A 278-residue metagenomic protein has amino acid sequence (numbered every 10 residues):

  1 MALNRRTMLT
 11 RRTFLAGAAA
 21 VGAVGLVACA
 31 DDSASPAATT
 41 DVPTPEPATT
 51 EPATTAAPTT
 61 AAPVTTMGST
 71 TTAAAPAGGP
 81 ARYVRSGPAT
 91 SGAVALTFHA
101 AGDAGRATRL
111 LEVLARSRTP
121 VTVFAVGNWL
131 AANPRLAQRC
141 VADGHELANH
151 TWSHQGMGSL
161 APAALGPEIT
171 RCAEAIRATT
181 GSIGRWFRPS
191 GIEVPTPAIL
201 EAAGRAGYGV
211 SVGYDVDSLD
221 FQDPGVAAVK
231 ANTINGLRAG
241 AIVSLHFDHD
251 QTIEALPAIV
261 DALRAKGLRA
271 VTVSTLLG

Functional and structural regions predicted by a protein language model:
M1-L9, A19-V27: N-terminal secretory signal peptides
R11-R12, R188: Short, cationic motifs built from Arg/Lys/His that form the positively charged side of catalytic pockets
G25, A148, V212: Conserved Rossmann-like nucleotide-binding pocket used by diverse enzymes that bind dinucleotide cofactors
A30-A56, T60-A61: Short, low-complexity, disordered segments immediately C-terminal to signal peptides in bacterial exported proteins
T49-G78, A95-T97: Post-signal-peptide N-terminal segment of Sec-exported extracytoplasmic proteins
A74-L160, A164-E168, A175: Active-site beta->alpha N-cap acidic-glycine motif
R109, A131, Q155-R269, S274-G278: Catalytic domains of cell-wall/extracellular-matrix polysaccharide-remodeling enzymes, centered on de-N-acetylation
